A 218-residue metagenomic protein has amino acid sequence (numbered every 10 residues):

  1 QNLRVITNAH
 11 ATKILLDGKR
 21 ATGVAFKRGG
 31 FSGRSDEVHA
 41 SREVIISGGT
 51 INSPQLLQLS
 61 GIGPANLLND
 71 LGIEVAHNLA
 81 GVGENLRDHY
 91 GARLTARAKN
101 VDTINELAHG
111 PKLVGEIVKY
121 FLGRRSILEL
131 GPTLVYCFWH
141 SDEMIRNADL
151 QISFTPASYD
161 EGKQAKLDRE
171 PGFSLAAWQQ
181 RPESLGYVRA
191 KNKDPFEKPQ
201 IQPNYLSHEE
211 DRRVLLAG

Functional and structural regions predicted by a protein language model:
N2-T12, H39: A conserved beta-strand/loop element that lines the FAD pocket in flavoprotein oxidoreductases
R4-I6, E74-N78, S153: General small-molecule cofactor/ligand-binding pocket signal
I6, I51-Q55, G63, G81 (+2 more regions): Generic recognition of stable, solvent-exposed alpha-helical segments in well-folded globular domains
A11-I14, C137: A structural signal for short hydrophobic beta-strand segments in well-ordered beta-sheet cores
I14, G23-K119, I127: Glycine-rich loop(s) and the adjacent beta-strand/alpha-helix scaffold that form part
K19-A25, G172: Short, hydrophobic/aromatic-rich segments at coil-to-beta transitions
T95-L216: FAD cofactor-binding and catalytic pocket of flavoenzymes
